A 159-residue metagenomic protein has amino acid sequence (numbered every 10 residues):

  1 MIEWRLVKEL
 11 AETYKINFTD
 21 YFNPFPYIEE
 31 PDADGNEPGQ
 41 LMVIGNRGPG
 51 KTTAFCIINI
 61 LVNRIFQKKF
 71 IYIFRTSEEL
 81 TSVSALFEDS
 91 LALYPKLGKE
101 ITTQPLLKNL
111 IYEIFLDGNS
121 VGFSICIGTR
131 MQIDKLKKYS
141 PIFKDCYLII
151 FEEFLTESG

Functional and structural regions predicted by a protein language model:
I2-N36: Pre-Walker A adenine-sensing motif
W4, I16, F25-I28, L41 (+5 more regions): Hydrophobic transmembrane signal anchors and adjacent membrane-proximal interface regions, especially in viral
N17-P26, L106-K108, C126-M131: A short, well-structured beta->alpha microelement
N23-P26, G35, G39, G45-G50 (+5 more regions): Residue-identity detector for glycine
I28-E37, N63-Q67, L116-N119, P141-C146: Flexible, charged surface loops at secondary-structure boundaries
P38-I114: Conserved P-loop
I111-G159: Conserved RecA-like ASCE ATPase "motif II neighborhood" in helicase/translocase motors
